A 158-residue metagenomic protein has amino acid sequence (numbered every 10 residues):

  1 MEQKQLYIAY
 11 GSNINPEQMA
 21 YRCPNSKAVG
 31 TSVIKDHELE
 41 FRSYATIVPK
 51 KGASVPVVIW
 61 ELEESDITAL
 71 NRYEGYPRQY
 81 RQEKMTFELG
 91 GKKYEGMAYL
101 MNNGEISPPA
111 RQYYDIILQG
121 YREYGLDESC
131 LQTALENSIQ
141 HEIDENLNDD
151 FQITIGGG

Functional and structural regions predicted by a protein language model:
E2-G158: Glycine-aromatic micro-motifs
